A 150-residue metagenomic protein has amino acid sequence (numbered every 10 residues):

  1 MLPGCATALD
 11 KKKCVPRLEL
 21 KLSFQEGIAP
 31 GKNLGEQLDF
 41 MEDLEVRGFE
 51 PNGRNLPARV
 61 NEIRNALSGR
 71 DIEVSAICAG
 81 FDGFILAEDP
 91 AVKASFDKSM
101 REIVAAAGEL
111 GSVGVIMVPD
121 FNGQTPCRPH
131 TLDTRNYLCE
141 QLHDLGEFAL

Functional and structural regions predicted by a protein language model:
M1-D10: N-terminal export signals
G4, C14, L56, L86-L150: Active-site acidic/histidine proton-transfer and metal-coordination neighborhood in alpha/beta enzyme cores
K12-L34: Boundary/entry segment of secreted carbohydrate-active catalytic domains
L18-E26, F49-P51, V74-A79, V115-M117: Hydrophobic faces of well-ordered beta-strands that scaffold small-molecule active sites in alpha/beta enzyme cores
F24, M41, F49, L67 (+4 more regions): Conserved, mostly hydrophobic/aromatic
G27-L34, E50-E62, F84-A87, G123-C127: Acidic-and-aromatic substrate-binding clefts and catalytic sites of carbohydrate-active enzymes
L34-P57, I103, E109-G114: Catalytic domains of carbohydrate-active enzymes, especially glycoside hydrolases
I63-G83, R135-L150: Alpha-helix-loop-beta-strand connector modules within alpha/beta enzyme cores
